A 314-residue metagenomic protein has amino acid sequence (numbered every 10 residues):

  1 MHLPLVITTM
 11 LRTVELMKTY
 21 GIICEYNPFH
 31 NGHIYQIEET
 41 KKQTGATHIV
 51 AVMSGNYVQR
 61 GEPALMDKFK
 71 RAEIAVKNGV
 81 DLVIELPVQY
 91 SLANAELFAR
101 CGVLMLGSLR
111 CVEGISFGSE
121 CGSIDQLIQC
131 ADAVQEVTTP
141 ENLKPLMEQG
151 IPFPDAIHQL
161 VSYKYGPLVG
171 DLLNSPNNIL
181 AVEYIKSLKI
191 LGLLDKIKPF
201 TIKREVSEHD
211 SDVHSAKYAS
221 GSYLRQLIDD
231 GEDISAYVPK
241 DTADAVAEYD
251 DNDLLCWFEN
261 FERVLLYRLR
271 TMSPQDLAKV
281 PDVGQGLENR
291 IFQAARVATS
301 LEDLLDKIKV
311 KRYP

Functional and structural regions predicted by a protein language model:
V6, V14-E15: Acidic, Ala/Val/Gly-enriched low-complexity intrinsically disordered segments
M17-R71: N-terminal catalytic cores of NTP/NDP-binding nucleotidyl/phosphoryl-transfer enzymes
K41-K42, V76, G107-S108: Non-catalytic positions within long, well-ordered alpha-helices that form the structural scaffold/packing of enzyme
T44-A46, V80, C111-V112, L194: Short, high-confidence coil segments that cap the C-terminus of an alpha-helix and link into the following beta-strand
K77-P87: A glycine-rich helix N-cap at a beta->alpha junction
L86-P314: Active-site cores that bind ATP or allylic diphosphates and position pyrophosphate for catalysis
